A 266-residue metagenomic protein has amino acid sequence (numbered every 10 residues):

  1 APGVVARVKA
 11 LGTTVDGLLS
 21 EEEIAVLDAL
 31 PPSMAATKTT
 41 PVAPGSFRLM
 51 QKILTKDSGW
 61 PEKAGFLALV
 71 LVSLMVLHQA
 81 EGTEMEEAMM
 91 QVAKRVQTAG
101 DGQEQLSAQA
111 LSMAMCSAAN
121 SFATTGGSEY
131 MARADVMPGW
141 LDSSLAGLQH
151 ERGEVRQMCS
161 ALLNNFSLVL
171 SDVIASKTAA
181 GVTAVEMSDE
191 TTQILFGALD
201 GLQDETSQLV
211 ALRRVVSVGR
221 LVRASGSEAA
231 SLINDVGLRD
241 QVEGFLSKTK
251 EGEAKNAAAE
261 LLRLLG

Functional and structural regions predicted by a protein language model:
A1-A134, A211: Alpha-helical solenoid scaffolds in large eukaryotic transport, assembly, and signaling factors
A1-V26, E205-G266: Extended acidic/polar regulatory tracts at the flanks of large eukaryotic scaffold/adaptor proteins
R7-D16, L49-E62, V92-Q109, S143-V155 (+3 more regions): Helix-loop junctions that connect tandem helical modules in alpha-solenoid scaffolds
A25, R48, F66, V70 (+11 more regions): Amphipathic alpha-helical interface elements that mediate macromolecular binding in regulatory proteins
K38, G82-M90, Q103-S107, T125-E151 (+3 more regions): HEAT/armadillo-like alpha-solenoid scaffolds in large eukaryotic assembly and transport factors
L71-L77, A114-A123, C159-L170, R214-R223 (+1 more regions): Hydrophobic residues within the alpha-helices of tandem HEAT/HEAT-like
